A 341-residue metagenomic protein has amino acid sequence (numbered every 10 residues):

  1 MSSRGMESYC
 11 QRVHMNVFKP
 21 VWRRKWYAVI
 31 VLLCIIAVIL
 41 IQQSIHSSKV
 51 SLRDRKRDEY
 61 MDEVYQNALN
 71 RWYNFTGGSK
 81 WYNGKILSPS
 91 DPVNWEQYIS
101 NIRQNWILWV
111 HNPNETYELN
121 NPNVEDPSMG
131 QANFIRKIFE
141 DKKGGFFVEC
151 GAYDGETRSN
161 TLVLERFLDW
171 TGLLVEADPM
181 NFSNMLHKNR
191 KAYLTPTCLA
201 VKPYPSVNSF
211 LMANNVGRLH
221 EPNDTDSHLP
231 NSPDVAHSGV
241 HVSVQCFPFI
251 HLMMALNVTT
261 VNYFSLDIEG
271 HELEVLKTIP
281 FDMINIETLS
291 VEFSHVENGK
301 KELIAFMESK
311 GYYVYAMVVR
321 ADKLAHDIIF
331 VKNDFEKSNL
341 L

Functional and structural regions predicted by a protein language model:
S2-L341: Phosphate/nucleotide-binding beta-alpha loop and adjacent structural elements of enzyme active sites
